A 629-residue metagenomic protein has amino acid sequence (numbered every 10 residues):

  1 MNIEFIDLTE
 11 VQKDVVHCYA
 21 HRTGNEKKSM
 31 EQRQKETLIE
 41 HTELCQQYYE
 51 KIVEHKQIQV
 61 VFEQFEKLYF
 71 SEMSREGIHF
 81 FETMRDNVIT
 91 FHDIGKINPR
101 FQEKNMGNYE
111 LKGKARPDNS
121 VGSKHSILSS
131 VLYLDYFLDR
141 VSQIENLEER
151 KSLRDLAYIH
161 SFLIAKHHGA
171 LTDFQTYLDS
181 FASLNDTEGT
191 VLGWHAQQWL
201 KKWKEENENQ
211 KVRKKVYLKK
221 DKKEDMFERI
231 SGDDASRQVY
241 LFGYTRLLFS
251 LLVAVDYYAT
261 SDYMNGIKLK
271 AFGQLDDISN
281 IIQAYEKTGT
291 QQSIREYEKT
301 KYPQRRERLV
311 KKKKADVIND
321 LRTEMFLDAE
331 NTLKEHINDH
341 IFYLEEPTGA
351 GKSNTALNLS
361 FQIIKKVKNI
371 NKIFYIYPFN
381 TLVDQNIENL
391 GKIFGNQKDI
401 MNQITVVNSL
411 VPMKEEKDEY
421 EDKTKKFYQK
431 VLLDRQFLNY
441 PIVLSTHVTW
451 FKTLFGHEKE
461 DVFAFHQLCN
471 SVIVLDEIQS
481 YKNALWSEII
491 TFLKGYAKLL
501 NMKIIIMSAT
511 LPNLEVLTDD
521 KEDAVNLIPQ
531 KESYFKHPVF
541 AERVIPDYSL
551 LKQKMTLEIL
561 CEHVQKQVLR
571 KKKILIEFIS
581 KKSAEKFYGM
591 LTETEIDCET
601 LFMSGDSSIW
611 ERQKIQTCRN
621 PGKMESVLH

Functional and structural regions predicted by a protein language model:
M1-P117: Acidic/His-rich, divalent-metal-binding segments that scaffold phosphate/diphosphate chemistry
M1-V16, Q47, N146-L309: N-terminal accessory nucleic-acid engagement/regulatory domains that precede and modulate ATP-driven motor cores
I337-S360: Walker A/P-loop
I370-F394, V406-V411, N513, K581: Conserved Walker A/P-loop ATP-binding site and its immediately adjacent core in helicase/helicase-like ATPase domains
K372-V383, K566-T592: Conserved strand-helix element at the start of the C-terminal RecA-like helicase core
N396-F455: Inter-Walker segment of RecA-like/P-loop motor cores
V406-K417, I579-K582, T600-K614, L628-H629: Conserved helicase motor
T510-Q567: Interdomain hinge/linker at the junction between the two RecA-like core domains of SF2 helicases
